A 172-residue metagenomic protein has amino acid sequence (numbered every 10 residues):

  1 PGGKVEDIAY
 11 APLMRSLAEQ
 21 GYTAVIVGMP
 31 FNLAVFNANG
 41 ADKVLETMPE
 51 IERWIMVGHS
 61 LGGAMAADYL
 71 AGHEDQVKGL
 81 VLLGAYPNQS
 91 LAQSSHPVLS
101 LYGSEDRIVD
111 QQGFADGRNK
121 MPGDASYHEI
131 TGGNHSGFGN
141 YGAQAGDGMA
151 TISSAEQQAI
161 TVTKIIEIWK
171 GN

Functional and structural regions predicted by a protein language model:
P1-L17: Short, surface-exposed "cap/lid" segments of acyl-processing enzymes
P12-L13, V109-K120: Short alpha-helix in the alpha/beta-hydrolase fold that links the catalytic acid
M14-A34: Conserved alpha/beta-hydrolase
N39-R53: Conserved acidic catalytic loop of the alpha/beta-hydrolase fold
V57-A66: Gly/Ala-rich beta-loop-alpha elbow adjacent to hydrolase catalytic centers
S94, S100-Y102, D106: Short beta-strand/loop motif that positions the catalytic acidic residue of the alpha/beta-hydrolase fold
M121-A145: Catalytic histidine neighborhood in serine/cysteine hydrolases with alpha/beta-hydrolase-type architecture
